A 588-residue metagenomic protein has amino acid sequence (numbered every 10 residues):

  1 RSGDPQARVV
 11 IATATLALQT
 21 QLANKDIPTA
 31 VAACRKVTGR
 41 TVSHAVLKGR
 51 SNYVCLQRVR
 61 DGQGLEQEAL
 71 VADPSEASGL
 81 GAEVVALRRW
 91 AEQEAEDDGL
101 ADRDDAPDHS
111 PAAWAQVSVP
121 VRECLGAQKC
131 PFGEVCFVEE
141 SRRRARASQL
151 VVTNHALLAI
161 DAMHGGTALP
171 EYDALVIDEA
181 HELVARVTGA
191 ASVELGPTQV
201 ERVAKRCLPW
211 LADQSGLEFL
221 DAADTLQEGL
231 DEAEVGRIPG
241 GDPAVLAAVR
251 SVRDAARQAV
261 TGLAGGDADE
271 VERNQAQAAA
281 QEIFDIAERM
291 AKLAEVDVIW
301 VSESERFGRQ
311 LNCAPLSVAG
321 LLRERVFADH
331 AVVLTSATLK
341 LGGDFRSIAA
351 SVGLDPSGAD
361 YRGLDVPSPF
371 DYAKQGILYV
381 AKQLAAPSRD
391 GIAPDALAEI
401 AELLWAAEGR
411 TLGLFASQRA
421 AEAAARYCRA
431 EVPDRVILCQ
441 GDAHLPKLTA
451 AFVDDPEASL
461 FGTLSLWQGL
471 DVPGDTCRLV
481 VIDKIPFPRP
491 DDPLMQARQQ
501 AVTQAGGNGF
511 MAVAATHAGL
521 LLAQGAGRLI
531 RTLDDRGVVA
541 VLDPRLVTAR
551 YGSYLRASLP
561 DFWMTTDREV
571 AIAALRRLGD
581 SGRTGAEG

Functional and structural regions predicted by a protein language model:
G3-Q149, P239, D254-G265, M495: A substrate-engagement module of RecA-like helicase motors
R8-A17, V333-T335, G409-A416, A540-L542: Conserved RecA-like ASCE P-loop NTPase motor core of nucleic-acid helicases/translocases
A17-T20, N24-T29, V121-L150, N154-R253 (+1 more regions): Signature of the SF2 helicase/ATPase Hel1-core->accessory helical subdomain module
A115-Q149, H164-G166, Q258-K382, G391-A398 (+2 more regions): A contiguous, basic/glycine-rich beta-loop/short-helix subdomain that forms a polymer-engagement track
P197-Q277, K374-W405, T411: Conserved interdomain linker/interface between the two RecA-like ATPase lobes of SF2 helicase motors
P369, A381-G391, D442-V547: Conserved RecA-like P-loop NTPase helicase motor core
A416-G441: Conserved helicase motor "Helicase C" RecA-like lobe of SF1/SF2 P-loop NTPases
A540-G588: N-terminal targeting/trafficking signals and adjacent low-complexity tails
